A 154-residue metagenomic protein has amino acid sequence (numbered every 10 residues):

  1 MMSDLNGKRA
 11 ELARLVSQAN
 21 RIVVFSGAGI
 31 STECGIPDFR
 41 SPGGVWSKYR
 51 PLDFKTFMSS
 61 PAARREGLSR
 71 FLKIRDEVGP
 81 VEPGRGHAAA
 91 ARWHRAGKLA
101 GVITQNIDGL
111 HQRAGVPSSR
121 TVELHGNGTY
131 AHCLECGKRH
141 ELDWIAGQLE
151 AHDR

Functional and structural regions predicted by a protein language model:
M1-R154: Conserved catalytic core of sirtuin-type NAD+-dependent deacylases
